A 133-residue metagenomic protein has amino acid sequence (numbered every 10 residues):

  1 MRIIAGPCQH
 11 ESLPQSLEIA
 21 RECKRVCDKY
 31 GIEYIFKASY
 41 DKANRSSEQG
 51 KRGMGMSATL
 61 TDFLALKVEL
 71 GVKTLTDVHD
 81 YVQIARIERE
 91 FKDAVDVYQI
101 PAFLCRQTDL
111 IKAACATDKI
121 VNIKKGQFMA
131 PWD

Functional and structural regions predicted by a protein language model:
M1-I3, C27-S39: N-terminal glycine-rich anion-binding loops that anchor highly charged ligand groups
I3-Q9, K42-Q49, I87-E90, T117-K124: Active-site-proximal beta-alpha loop/turn segments in soluble metabolic enzymes
P7-Q15, Y34-M56: Glycine-rich, proline-tolerant flexible connector loops at the mouths of alpha/beta enzymes
C8-R21, K124-D133: Active-site glycine- and acidic-residue-rich loops that bind and position anionic ligands or nucleotide-like cofactors
S16-A20, H79-I87: Short, acidic/polar
E22-Y30, Q49-L75, A113-I120: Alpha-helix-loop-beta-strand connector modules within alpha/beta enzyme cores
M54-G55, E69-I84, V95-D109, K119-P131: Catalytic beta/alpha-barrel core
A65, E88-F91, T108, C115-A116: Active-site loop-to-helix "anion-binding N-cap" substructures in soluble metabolic enzymes
